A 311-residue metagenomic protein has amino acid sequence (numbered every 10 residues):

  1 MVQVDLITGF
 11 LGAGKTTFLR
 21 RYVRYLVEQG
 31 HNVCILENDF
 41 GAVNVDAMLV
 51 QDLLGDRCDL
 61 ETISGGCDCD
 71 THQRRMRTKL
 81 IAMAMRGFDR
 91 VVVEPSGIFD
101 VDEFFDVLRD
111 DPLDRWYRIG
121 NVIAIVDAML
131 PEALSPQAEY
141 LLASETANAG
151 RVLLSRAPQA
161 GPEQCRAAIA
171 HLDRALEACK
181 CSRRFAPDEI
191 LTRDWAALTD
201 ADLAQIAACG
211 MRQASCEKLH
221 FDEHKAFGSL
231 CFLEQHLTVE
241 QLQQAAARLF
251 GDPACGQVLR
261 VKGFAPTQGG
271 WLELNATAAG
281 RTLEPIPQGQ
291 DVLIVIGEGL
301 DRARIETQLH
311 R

Functional and structural regions predicted by a protein language model:
M1-V2, G289-Q290: A short, charged/proline- and glycine-enriched loop that marks the coil->beta-strand transition at the N-terminal
V2-S135: Nucleotide-state-sensitive switch-loop elements of NTP-binding domains
C34-L36, K262-A265, V295: Short, hydrophobic beta-strand segments that form beta-sheet elements in well-ordered domains
E37, V126, A276-A278, G297: Flexible glycine-/small-residue-rich
D39, E94, A149, L242 (+1 more regions): Residue-level signal for inorganic ion chemistry
M83, I98-R184: Conserved C-terminal guanine-recognition region of P-loop GTPase G domains, centered on the G4
S144, N148-G289, L300-A303, T307-H310: C-terminal accessory "lid"/substrate-recognition subdomains
D291-G297: Short, well-ordered beta-strand elements
